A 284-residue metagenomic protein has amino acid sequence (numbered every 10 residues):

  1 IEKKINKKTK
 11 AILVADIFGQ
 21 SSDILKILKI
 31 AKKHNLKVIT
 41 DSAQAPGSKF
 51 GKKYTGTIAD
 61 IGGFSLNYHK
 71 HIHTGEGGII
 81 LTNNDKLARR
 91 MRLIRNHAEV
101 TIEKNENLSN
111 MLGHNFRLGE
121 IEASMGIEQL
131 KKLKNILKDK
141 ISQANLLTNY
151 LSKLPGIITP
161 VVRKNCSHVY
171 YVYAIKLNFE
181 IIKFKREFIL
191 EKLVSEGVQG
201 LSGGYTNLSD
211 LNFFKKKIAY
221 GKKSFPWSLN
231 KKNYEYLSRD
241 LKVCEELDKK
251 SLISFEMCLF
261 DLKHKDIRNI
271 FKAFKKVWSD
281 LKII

Functional and structural regions predicted by a protein language model:
I1-T74, I79-L81, K86: Active-site phosphate-binding strand-loop segment of PLP-dependent enzymes
K3, A11-A15, Q20, I24-K26 (+2 more regions): PLP-dependent aminotransferase class I/II
